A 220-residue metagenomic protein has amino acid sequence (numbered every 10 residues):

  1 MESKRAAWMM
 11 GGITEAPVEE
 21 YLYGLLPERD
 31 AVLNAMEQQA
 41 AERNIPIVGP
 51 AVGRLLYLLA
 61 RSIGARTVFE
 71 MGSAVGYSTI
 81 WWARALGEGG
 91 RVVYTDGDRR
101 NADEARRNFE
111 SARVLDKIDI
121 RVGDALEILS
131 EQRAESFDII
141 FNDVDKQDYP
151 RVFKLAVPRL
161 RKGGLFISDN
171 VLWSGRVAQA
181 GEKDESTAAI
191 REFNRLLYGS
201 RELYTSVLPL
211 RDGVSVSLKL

Functional and structural regions predicted by a protein language model:
M1-L33: N-terminal auxiliary segments of SAM/dcSAM-dependent transferases
V18, Q38-E42, G87-E88, D138: A short, mixed-charge helix-start or loop-turn motif at secondary-structure junctions
L26-E28, A41-L55, R61: Conserved SAM-binding loop and adjacent beta-strand
L33-Q39, W173: Short, basic/glycine-rich phosphate-binding loops at helix/coil junctions that contact nucleotide phosphates
Q39-R43, V177-A180: Short glycine/proline- and acidic residue-enriched helix-loop micro-motifs that form flexible lids or anion-recognition
P50-L220: S-adenosylmethionine/decaboxylated-SAM
